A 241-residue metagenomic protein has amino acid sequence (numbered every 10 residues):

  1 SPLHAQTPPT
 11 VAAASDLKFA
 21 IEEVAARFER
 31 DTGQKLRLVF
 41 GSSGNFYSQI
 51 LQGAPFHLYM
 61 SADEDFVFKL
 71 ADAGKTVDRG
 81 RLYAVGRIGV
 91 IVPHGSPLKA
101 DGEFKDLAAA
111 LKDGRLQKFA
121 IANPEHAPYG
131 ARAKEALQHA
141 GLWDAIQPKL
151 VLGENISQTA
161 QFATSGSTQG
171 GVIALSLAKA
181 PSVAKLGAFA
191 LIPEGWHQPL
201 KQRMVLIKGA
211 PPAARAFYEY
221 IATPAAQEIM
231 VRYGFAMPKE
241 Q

Functional and structural regions predicted by a protein language model:
S1-P2: Bacterial N-terminal signal peptides
A5-A54, S61-E64, F68-T76, R81-G86 (+1 more regions): Exported/periplasmic ABC-transporter solute-binding proteins
